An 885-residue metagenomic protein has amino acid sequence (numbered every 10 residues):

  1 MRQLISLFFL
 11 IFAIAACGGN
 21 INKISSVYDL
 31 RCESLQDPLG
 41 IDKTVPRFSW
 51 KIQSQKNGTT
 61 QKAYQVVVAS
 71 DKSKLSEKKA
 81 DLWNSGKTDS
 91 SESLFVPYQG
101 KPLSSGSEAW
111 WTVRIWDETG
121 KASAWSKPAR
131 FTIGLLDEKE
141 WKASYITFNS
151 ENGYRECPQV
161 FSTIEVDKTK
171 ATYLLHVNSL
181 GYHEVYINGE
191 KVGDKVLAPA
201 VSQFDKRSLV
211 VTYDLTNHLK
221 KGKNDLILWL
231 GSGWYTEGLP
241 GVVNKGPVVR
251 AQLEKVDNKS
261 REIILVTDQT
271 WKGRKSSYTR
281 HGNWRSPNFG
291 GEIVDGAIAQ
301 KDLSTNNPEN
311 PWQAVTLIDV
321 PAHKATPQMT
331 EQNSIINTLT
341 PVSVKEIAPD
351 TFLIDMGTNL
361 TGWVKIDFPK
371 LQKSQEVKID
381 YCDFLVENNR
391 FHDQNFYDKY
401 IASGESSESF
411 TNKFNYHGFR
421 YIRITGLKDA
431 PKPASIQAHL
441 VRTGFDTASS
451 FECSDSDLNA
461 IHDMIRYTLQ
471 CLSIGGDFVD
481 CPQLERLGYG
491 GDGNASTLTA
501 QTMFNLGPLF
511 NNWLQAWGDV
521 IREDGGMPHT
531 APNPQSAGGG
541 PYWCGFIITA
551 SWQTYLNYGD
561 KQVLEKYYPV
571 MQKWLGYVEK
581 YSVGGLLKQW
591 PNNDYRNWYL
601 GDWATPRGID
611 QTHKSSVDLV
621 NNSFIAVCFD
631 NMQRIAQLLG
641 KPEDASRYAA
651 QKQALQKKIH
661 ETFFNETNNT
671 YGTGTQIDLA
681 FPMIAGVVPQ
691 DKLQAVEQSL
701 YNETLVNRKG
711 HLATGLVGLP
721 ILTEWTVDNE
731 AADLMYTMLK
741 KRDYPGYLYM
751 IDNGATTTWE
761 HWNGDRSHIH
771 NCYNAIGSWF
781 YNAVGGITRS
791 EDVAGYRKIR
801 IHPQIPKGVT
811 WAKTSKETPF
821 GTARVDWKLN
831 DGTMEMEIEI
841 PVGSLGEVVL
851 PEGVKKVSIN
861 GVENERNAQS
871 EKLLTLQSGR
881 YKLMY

Functional and structural regions predicted by a protein language model:
M1-S25: Bacterial Sec-dependent N-terminal signal peptides
K23-P482, G491, P508-L509, P528-P532 (+3 more regions): Extracellular/oxidizing-compartment recognition motifs
E151-R155, L174, V192, A200-F204 (+18 more regions): Alpha-helix capping and helix-loop boundary segments enriched in small/acidic/polar residues
Y173, V177, W363-Y381, T411 (+6 more regions): Alpha-helical support elements that line or immediately flank enzyme active sites and cofactor-binding pockets
L226, F289-A299, L484-E485, M503 (+7 more regions): C-terminal capping/lid segments that line or modulate ligand- or cofactor-binding pockets
K245-Q252, I264-L303, P327-N337, E387-N388 (+2 more regions): Non-catalytic C-terminal accessory modules of carbohydrate-active enzymes
V248, L253, V266-S276, P431-M464 (+7 more regions): Active-site acid/base region of carbohydrate-active enzymes
